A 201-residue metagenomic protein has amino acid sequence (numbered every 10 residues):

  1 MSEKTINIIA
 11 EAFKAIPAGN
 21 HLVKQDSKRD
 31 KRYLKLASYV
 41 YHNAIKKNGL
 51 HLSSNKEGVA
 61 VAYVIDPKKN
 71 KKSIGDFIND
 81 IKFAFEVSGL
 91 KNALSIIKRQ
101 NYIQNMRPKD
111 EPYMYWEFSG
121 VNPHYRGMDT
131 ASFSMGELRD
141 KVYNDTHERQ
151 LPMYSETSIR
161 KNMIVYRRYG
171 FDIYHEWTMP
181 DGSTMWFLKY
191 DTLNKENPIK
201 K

Functional and structural regions predicted by a protein language model:
M1-A18: A short beta-loop-alpha structural element at the N-terminal edge of CoA-dependent acyl/N-acetyltransferase catalytic
Y33-L52, E111, Y115: A short helix-loop-beta-strand connector motif used in the catalytic cores of GNAT acetyltransferases and, in some
K46-V64: Conserved beta-hairpin
V59-G120: Conserved acyl-donor/pantetheine-binding loop and adjacent beta-alpha core of acyl/acetyltransferases and related
E117-R126, M153-M163, P180-D181, D191: Conserved beta-strand-loop-alpha-helix junction that forms the acyl-donor binding cleft
V121, G127-Y143: Conserved acetyl-CoA-binding loop-helix of GNAT-fold acetyltransferases
D145-R149, S158-E176: Conserved active-site alpha-helix within GNAT-family acetyltransferase domains
Y154, D172-F187: Conserved catalytic-core motifs of GNAT/GCN5-like acyltransferases
